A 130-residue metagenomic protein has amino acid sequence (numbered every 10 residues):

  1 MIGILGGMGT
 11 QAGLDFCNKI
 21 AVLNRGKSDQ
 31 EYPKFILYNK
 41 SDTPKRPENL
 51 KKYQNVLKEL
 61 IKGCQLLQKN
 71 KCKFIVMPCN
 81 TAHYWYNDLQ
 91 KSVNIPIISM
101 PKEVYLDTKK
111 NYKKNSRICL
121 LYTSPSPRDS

Functional and structural regions predicted by a protein language model:
M1-N55, R128: N-terminal glycine-rich anion-binding loop in soluble enzyme alpha/beta folds
G3, C119-L121: Conserved beta-strand elements of the Class I
D29-Q30, Q90-K109: Short, acidic/small-residue loops that bind anionic groups at enzyme active sites
K51-L66: Glycine-rich, highly charged phosphate/nucleotide-binding loops
N70-Y86: N-terminal glycine-rich "phosphate-gripper" loop used for MgATP/nucleotide binding and carboxylate activation
K109-R117: Bacterial carbohydrate/catabolite-sensing allosteric modules
Y122-S130: Single conserved hydrophobic/aromatic residue that forms the stacking wall/gate of nucleotide- or nucleobase-binding
